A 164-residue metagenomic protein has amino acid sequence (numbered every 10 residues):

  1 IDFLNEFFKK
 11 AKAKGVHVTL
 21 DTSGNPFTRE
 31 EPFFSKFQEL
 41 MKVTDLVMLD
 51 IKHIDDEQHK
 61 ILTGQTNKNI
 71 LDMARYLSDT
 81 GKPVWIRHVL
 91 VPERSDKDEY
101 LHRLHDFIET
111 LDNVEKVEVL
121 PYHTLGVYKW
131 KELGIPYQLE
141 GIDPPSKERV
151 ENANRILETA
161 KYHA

Functional and structural regions predicted by a protein language model:
I1-L120, L125: Conserved AdoMet/S-adenosylmethionine-binding subsite of the radical SAM
G64-N67, K131-P136, K161: Glycine-centered secondary-structure boundary/capping sites
P83, E148-A164: C-terminal accessory region of radical SAM enzymes
D106, E115, K131-R155: A structural motif corresponding to the C-terminal lobe/cap of the Radical SAM core domain
